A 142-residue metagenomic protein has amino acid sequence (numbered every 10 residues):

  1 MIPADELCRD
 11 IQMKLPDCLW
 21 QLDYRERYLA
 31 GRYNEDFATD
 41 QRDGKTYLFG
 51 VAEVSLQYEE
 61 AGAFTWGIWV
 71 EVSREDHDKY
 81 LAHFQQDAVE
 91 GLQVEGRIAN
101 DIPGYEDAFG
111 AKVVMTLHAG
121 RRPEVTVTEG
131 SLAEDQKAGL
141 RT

Functional and structural regions predicted by a protein language model:
M1-A61: Basic, glycine-/proline-tolerant helical and adjacent loop/strand elements that line or dock onto nucleic-acid
P16, S73, R141-T142: Helix N-terminus capping/helix-initiation residues
D36, T65-G67, A111: Charged, low-complexity intrinsically disordered segments
S55-G96: Long, charge-rich C-terminal accessory regions
K79-T142: C-terminal, charged low-complexity interaction regions
